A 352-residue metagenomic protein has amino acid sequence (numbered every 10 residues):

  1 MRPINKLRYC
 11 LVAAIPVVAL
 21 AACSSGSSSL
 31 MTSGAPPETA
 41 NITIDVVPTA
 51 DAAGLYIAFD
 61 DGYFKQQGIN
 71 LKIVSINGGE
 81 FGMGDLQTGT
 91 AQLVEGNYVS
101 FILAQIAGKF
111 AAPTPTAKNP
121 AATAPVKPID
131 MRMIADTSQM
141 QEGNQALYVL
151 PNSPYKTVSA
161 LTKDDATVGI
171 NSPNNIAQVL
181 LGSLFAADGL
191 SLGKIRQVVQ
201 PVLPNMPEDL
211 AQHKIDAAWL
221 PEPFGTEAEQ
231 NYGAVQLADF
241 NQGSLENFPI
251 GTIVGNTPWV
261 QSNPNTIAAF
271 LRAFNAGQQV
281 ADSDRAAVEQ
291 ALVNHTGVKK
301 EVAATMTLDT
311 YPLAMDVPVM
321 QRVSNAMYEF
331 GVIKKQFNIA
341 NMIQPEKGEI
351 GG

Functional and structural regions predicted by a protein language model:
M1-V12: Bacterial N-terminal signal peptides that target proteins for export
A19-A22: C-terminal motif of bacterial Sec signal peptides marking the signal peptidase cleavage site
S24-S27: Bacterial signal peptide processing site
L30-S191, Q200, D216-E222, L237 (+1 more regions): Short, glycine-/small- and polar/acidic-enriched structural segments that line small-molecule recognition paths
V99, G108, K118, Q197-V198 (+1 more regions): Pocket-lining segment of extracytoplasmic ligand-binding domains
T123-K127, M140, Q242-L245, Y311-V317 (+1 more regions): Short, solvent-exposed loop/beta-turn-alpha elements that line the ligand-binding surface or hinge of extracytoplasmic
V260-V332: Secondary-structure end/capping motifs
Y328-G352: Conserved C-terminal helix/tail region of periplasmic/extracytoplasmic solute-binding proteins
